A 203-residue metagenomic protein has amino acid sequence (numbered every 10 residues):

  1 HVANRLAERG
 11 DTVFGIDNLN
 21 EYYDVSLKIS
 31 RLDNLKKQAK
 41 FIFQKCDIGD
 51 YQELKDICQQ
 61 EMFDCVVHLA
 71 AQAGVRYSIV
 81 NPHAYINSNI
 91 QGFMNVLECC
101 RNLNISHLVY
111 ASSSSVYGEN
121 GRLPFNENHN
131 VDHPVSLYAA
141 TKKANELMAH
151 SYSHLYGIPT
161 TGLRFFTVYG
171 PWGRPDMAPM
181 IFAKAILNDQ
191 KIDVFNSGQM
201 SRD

Functional and structural regions predicted by a protein language model:
H1-V168: N-terminal Rossmann-like NAD(P)+-binding domain of SDR-like oxidoreductases, especially those catalyzing
E8, L187-N188: Short strand-connecting beta-turns/loops that link adjacent beta-strands
L69, A185-I186: Conserved catalytic core of Hanks-type protein kinase domains
K143, I158-T161, V168-I181, N188-Q190 (+1 more regions): Glycine/proline-rich active-site loop of Rossmann-fold NAD(P)-dependent oxidoreductases
